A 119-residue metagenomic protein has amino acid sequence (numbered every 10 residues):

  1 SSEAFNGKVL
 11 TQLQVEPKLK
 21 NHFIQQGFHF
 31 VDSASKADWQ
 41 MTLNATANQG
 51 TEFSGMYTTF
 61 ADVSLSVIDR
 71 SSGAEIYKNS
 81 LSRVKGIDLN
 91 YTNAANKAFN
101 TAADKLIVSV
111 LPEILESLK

Functional and structural regions predicted by a protein language model:
S1-I24, L115-K119: A structural "domain/chain start" motif
S2-E3, L43-Q49, L81-S82: Generic short beta-strand segments
K8-E16, T58, D88-N100: Solvent-exposed, acidic/flexible segments
Q25-S35, S117-L118: Surface-exposed patches in mature extracellular/periplasmic domains of secreted proteins
F30-E52: A short, hydrophobic beta-strand-centered structural micro-motif
L43, T59-A61: One face of beta-strands
L65: Extended, charge-enriched "interface" segments that sit outside catalytic cores
D69-L115: Short secondary-structure boundary motifs at beta->alpha junctions and helix caps
